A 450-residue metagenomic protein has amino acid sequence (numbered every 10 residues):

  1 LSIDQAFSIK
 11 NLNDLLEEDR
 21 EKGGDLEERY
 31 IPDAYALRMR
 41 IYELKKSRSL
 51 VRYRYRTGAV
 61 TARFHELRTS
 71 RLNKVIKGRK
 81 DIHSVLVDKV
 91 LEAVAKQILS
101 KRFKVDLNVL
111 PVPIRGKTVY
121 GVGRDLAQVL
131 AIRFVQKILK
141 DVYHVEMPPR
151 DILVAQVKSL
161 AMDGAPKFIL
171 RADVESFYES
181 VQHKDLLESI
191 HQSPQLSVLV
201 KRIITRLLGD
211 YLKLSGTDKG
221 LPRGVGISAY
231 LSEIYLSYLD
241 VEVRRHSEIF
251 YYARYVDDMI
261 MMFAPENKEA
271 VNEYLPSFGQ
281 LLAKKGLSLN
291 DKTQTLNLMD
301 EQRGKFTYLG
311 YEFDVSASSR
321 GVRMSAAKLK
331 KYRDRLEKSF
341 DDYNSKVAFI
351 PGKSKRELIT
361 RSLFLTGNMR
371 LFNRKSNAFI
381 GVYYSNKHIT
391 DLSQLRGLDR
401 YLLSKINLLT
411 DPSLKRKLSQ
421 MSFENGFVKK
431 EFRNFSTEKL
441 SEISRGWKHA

Functional and structural regions predicted by a protein language model:
L1-S100, G121-R133, K137-P148, V154-L160 (+3 more regions): Right-hand nucleic-acid polymerase module
S84-N108, S193-I203: An acidic intrinsically disordered interaction segment
R102-M147, T217-R245: Conserved pre-motif C helix in the palm subdomain of viral-like polymerases
R102-P113, R202-S215, F372-N377: Active-site-adjacent bridging/hinge elements
N108-V112, K158-G164, F250-Y252, K375: Short, flexible, solvent-exposed loop/turn segments with mixed acidic/basic and small polar residues
P149, A161-V256, I260-L275, G279 (+4 more regions): Conserved polymerase palm-domain catalytic core
K284-N290: Flexible helix-coil linker/hinge segments at domain or subdomain boundaries
